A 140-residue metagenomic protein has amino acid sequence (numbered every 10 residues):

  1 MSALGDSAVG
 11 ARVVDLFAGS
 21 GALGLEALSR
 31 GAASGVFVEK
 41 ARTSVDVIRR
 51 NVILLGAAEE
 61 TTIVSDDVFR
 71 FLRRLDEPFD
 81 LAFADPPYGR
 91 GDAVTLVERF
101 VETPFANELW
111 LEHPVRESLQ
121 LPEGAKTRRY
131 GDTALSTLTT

Functional and structural regions predicted by a protein language model:
M1-T140: Class I S-adenosyl-L-methionine-dependent methyltransferase catalytic core
